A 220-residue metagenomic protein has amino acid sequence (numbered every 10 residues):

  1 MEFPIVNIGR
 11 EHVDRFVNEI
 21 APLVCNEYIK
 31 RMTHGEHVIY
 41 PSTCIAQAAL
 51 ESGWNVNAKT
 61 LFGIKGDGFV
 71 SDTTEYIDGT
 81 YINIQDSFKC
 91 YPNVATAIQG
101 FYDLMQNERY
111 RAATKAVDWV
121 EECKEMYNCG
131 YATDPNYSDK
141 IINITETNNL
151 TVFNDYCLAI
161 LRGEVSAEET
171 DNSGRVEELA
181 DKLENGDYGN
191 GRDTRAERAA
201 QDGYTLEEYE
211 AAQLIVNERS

Functional and structural regions predicted by a protein language model:
M1-T170: Catalytic cores of secreted/periplasmic lytic hydrolases that degrade extracellular macromolecules
N7, A167-G174, E178-L179, N185: Acidic, Ser/Thr/Pro/Gly-enriched interdomain connector segments
A48, G130, T145, A199-D202 (+1 more regions): A general structural motif at alpha-helix termini
V120-Y127, D181, G191, E197: Surface-exposed aromatic
M126, G174-E178, L214-S220: Extracellular glycan-binding segments that recognize GlcNAc-based cell-wall polysaccharides
V152-D155, A200-S220: Repeat-associated, polar segments at repeat-unit boundaries in modular proteins
S173-R175, E184-A196, Y204-L206: Extracytoplasmic Gram-positive cell-surface binding/anchoring modules and repeats
